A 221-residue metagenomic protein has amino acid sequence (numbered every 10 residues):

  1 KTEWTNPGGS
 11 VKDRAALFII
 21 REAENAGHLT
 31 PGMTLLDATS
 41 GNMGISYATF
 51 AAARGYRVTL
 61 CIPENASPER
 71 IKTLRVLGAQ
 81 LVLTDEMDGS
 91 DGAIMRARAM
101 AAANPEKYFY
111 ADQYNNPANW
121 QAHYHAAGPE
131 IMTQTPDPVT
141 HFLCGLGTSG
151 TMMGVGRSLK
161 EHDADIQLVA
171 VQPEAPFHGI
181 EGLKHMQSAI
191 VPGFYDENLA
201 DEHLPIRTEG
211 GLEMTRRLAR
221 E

Functional and structural regions predicted by a protein language model:
K1-E221: PLP-dependent amino-acid enzyme catalytic core
